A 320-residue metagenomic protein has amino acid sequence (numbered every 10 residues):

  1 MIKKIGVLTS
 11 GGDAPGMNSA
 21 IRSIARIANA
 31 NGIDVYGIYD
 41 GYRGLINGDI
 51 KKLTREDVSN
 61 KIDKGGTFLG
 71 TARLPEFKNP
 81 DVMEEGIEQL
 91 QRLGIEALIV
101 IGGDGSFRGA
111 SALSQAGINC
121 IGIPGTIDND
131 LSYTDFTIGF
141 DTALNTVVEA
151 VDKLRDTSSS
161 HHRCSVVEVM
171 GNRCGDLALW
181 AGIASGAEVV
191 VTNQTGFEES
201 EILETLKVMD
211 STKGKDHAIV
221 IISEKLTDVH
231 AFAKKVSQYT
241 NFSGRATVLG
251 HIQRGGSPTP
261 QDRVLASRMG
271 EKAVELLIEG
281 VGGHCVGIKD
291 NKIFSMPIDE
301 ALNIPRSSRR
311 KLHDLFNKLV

Functional and structural regions predicted by a protein language model:
M1-I46: N-terminal phosphate-binding or glycine-rich loops at protein starts, especially the Walker A/P-loop of NTPases
S19-I24, G105-I118, A178: Short Gly/Thr/Asp-enriched flexible loops that form oxyanion-binding sites at enzyme active sites
V35, A97-G102, R108, A112 (+2 more regions): Accessory alpha-helical/coil subdomains and C-terminal extensions that flank or cap enzyme catalytic cores
I38, S114-T137, T146, V191-T195 (+1 more regions): Short, acidic/small-residue loops that bind anionic groups at enzyme active sites
L45-L98, G105-S106, I138-N145, E149: Glycine-rich oxoanion-binding loops at beta->alpha junctions
I252-S267, V274-I278, K318: Catalytic, metal-anchored helix/loop core of enzyme active sites in primary metabolism
H284-V320: Phosphate-binding loop/pocket of nucleotide- and phosphate-handling active sites
